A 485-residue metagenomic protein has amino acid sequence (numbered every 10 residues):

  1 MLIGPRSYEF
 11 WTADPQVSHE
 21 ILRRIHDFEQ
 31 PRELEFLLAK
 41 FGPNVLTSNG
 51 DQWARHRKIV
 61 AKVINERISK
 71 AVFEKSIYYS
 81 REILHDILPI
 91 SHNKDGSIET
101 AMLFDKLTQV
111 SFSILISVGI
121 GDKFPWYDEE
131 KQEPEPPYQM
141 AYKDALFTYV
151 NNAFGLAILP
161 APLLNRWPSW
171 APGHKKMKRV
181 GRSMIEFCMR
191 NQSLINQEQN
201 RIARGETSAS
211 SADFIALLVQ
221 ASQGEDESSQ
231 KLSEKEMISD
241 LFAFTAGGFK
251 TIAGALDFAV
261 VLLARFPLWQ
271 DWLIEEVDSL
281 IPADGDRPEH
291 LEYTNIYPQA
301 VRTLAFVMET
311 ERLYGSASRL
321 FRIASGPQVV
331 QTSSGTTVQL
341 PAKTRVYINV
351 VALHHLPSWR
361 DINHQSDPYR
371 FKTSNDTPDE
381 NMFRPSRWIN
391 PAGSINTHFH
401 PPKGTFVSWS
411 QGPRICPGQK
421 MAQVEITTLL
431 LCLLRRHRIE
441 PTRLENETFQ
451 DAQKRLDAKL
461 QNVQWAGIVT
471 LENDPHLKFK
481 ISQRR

Functional and structural regions predicted by a protein language model:
M1-S76, S111-S113, E133-P162, N349: Cytochrome P450 substrate-recognition site 1
I3-F10, R67-Y78, I90-S117, W126-P136 (+6 more regions): Cytochrome P450
F41, T47, K58, K62 (+3 more regions): Cytochrome P450 heme-thiolate "Cys pocket" and heme-binding signature region
S111, L115, G181-M184, G224-E276 (+5 more regions): Central I-helix of cytochrome P450 enzymes
P137-D144, A209, R265-A317, P341-T344 (+2 more regions): Cytochrome P450 I-helix active-site segment
M177-A255, P391-S394: Conserved cytochrome P450 catalytic core segment spanning the I/J/K helices
P267-Q270, I395, P402, I415 (+1 more regions): Cytochrome P450 heme-binding "Cys pocket" and the immediately downstream C-terminal segment
I348-N396: Conserved cytochrome P450 K-helix/beta-meander segment immediately N-terminal to the heme-binding cysteine loop
